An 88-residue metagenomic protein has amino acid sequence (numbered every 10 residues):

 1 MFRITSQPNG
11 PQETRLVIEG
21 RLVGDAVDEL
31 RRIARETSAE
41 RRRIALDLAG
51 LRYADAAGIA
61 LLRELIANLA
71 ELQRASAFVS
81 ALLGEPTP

Functional and structural regions predicted by a protein language model:
M1-V17: Short beta-strand/loop segment at the start of cytosolic alpha/beta domains
T14-P88: Amphipathic alpha-helical interaction surfaces in cytosolic regulatory modules
